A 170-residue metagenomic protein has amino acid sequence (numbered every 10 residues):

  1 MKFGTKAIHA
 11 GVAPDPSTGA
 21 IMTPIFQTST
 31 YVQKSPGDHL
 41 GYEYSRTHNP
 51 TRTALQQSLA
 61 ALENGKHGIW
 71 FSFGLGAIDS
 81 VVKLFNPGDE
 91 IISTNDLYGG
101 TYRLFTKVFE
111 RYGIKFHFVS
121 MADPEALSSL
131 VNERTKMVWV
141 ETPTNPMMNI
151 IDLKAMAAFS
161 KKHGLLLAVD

Functional and structural regions predicted by a protein language model:
M1-I25: Short conserved active-site loop signatures built around small residues
G19, L59, A77, I91 (+3 more regions): Buried hydrophobic positions in well-ordered alpha/beta secondary-structure cores of metabolic enzymes
T30-D79, K83-L84, G100-K107: Conserved N-terminal alpha-helix of the aminotransferase class I/II PLP-enzyme fold
I69, I92, H117, L167-A168: Structural detector of well-ordered beta-strand residues that form the stable sheet scaffold of enzyme domains
K83-T101, V119: Conserved PLP-anchoring active-site segment centered on the Schiff-base-forming lysine
N86, V131-V138: Short acidic/histidine-rich motifs immediately flanking catalytic phosphotransfer sites in two-component signaling
G99, P124-E125, P143-M148: Short, small-residue-enriched loops and turns at beta-alpha junctions that line or gate enzyme active sites
T144-L166: Active-site core of PLP-dependent enzymes with the aminotransferase class I/II
